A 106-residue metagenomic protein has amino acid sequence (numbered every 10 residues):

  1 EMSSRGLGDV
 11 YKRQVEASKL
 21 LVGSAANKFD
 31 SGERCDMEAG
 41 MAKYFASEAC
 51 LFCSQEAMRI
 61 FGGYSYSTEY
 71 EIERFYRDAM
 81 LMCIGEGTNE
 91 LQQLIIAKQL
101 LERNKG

Functional and structural regions predicted by a protein language model:
E1-Y11: Single conserved hydrophobic/aromatic residue that forms the stacking wall/gate of nucleotide- or nucleobase-binding
K12-F45, M58-G63: C-terminal helix-coil-helix/basic helical segment that borders enzyme active sites and/or dimer interfaces and provides
G23-F29, C50-R77: A glycine-biased, small/acidic residue-tolerant capping/turn segment at secondary-structure junctions
Y44, E48, F52, K98-Q99: Short, residue-level hotspots on alpha-helical faces of the histone-fold and other alpha-helical interaction modules
F61-G106: Glycine-rich phosphate/cofactor-binding loops in nucleotide/flavin-utilizing enzymes
